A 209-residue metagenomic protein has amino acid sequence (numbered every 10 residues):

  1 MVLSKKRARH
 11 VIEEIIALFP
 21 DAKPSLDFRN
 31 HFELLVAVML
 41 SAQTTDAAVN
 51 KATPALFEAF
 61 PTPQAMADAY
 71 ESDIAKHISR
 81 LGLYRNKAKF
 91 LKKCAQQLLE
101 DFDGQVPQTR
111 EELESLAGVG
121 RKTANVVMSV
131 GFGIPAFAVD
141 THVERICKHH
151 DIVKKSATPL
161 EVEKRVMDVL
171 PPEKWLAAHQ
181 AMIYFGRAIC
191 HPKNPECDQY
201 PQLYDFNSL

Functional and structural regions predicted by a protein language model:
V2-L209: Catalytic cores of DNA base-excision repair glycosylases
